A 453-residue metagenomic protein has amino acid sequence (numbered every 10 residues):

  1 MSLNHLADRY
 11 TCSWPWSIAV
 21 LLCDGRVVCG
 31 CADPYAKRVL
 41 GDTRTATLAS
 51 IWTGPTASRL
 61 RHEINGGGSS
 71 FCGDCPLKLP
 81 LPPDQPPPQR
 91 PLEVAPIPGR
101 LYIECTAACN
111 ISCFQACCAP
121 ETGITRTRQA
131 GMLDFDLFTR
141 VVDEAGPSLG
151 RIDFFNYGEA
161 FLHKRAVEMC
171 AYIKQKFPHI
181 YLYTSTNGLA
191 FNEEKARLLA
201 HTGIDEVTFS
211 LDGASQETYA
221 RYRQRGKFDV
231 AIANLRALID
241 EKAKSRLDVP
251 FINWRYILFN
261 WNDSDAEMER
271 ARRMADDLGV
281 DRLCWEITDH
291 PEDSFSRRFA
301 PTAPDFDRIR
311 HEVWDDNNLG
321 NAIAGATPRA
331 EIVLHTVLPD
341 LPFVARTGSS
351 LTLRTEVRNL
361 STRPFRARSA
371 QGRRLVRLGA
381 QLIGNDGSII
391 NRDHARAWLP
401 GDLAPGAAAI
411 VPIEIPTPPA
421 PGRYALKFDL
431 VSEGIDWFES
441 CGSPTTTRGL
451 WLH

Functional and structural regions predicted by a protein language model:
M1-A46, S50, E63, E104 (+1 more regions): Radical SAM enzyme [4Fe-4S]-AdoMet core and its adjacent flexible, acidic and glycine-rich loops/tails across
S2-I18, T47, I51-Y102: N-terminal [4Fe-4S]-dependent radical SAM core
R9, K37-L40, L79-E206, R221 (+2 more regions): Conserved alpha-helical substructure of the radical SAM core
V357-S361, A367: Asparagine-centered strand-capping/turn motif at beta-strand->loop junctions
F365-R368, G434-T445: Beta-sandwich strand segments
L375-L399: Short beta-strand and strand-turn-strand segments in soluble, beta-rich domains
W398-A409, L452-H453: Short proline/glycine- and polar residue-rich coil/turn motifs
I415-G422: Short, surface-exposed loop/turn segments at beta-strand-coil junctions that are enriched for proline with nearby
